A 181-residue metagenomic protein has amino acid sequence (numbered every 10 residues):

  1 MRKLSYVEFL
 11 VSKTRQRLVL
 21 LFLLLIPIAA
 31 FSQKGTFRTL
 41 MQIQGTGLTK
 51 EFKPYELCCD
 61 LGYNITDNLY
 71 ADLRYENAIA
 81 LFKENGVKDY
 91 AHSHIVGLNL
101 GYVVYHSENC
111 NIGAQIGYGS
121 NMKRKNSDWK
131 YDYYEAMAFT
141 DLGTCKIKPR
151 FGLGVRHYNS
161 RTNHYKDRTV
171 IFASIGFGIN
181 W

Functional and structural regions predicted by a protein language model:
M1-F37, W181: Bacterial Sec-dependent N-terminal signal peptides
Y6-E8, L18, G35, Q44-T46 (+4 more regions): Compositionally biased, intrinsically disordered low-complexity segments enriched in polar/proline residues
A30-I79, K83, V170, S174 (+1 more regions): Short glycine/proline- and aromatic-enriched beta-strand/turn motifs that initiate or cap beta-hairpins
K34, K50-P54, D89-I95, S127-Y133 (+1 more regions): Transmembrane beta-barrel outer-membrane domains
L48-K50, F82, K123-N126, S160-H164: A generic structural signal for short coil/turn motifs at secondary-structure boundaries
D60-F151: Gram-negative (and chloroplast) outer-membrane scaffold detector with strong preference for beta-barrel transmembrane
Y131-W181: A generic hydrophobic-segment detector
